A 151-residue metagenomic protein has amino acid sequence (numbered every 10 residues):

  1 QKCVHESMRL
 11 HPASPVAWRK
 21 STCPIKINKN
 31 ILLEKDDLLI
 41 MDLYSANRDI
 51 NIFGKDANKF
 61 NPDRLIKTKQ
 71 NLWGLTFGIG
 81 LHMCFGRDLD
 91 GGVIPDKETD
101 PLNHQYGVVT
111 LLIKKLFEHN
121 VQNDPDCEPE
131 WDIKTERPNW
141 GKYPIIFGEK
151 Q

Functional and structural regions predicted by a protein language model:
Q1-K29: Conserved cytochrome P450 K-helix E-x-x-R motif and the immediately C-terminal K′/meander segment
R19, N51-G54, N71-L72, G86-D90: Short conserved micro-motifs at the rims of enzyme active sites and ligand-binding pockets
D42-K69, F77: Conserved cytochrome P450 K-helix/beta-meander segment immediately N-terminal to the heme-binding cysteine loop
L89-P138: Cytochrome P450 heme-binding "Cys pocket" and the immediately downstream C-terminal segment
G141-Q151: C-terminal helix/juxtamembrane-tail motif
